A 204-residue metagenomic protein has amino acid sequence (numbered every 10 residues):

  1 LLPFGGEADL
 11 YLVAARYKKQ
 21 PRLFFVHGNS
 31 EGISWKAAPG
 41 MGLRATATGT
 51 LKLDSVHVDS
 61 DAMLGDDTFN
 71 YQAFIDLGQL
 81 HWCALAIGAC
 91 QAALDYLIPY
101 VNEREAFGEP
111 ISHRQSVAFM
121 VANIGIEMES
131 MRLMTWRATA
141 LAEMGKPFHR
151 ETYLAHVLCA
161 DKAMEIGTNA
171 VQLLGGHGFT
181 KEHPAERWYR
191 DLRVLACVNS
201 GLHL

Functional and structural regions predicted by a protein language model:
L1-G5, L77-W82, R193-G201: Glycine-rich phosphate/pyrophosphate-binding beta-alpha loops
L1-I33: A short core secondary-structure module
W35-E129, L195: Glycine-rich beta->alpha junctions and the first turn(s) of the following alpha-helix
I98, N102-E109, G125-L158, V171-G176: C-terminal helix-coil-helix/basic helical segment that borders enzyme active sites and/or dimer interfaces and provides
P110-H113, V117, F148-E151, K181: Residue-level recognition of alpha-helical structural elements
K162-A170: Amphipathic alpha-helical coiled-coil segments
L174-L204: Glycine-rich phosphate/cofactor-binding loops in nucleotide/flavin-utilizing enzymes
